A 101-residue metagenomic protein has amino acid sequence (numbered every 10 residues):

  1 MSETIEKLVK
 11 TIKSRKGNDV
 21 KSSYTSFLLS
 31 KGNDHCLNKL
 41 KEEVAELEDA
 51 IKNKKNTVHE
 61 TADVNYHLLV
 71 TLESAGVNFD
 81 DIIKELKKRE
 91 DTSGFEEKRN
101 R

Functional and structural regions predicted by a protein language model:
M1-T61, N65-R101: Flexible "arm" and connector segments at domain edges
